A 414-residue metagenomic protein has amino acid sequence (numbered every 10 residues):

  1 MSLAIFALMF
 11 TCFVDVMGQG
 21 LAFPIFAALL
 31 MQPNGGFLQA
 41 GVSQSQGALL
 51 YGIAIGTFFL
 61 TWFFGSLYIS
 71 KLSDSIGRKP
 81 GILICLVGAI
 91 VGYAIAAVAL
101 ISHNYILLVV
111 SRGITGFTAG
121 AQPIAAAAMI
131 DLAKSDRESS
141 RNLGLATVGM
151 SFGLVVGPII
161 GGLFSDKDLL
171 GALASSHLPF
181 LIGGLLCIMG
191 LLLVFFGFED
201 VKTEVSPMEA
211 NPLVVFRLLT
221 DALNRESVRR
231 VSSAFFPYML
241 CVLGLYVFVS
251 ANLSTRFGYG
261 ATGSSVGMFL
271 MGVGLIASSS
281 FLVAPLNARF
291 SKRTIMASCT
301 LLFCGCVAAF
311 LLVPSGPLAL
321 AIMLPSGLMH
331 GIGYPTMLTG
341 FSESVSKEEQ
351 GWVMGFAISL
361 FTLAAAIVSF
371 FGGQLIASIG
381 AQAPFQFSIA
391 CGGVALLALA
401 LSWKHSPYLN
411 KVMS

Functional and structural regions predicted by a protein language model:
F13, G92, Y105-G120, L318-I332: Hydrophobic core of transmembrane alpha-helices in multi-pass small-molecule transporters, especially MFS/SLC-type
Y51-S70, F269-F281: Central cavity-lining transmembrane alpha-helices of secondary-active solute carriers, predominantly the Major
F63-L100: Conserved MFS/SLC helix-loop-helix module at the cytosolic interface between two early adjacent transmembrane helices
F64-G77, S278-S291, I376: Helix-to-loop junctions at the C-terminal end of transmembrane segments in multipass secondary transporters
V87-S102, L301-P314: C-terminal ends and interior cores of transmembrane alpha-helices in multi-pass membrane transporters/permeases
S111-G149: Cytoplasmic helix-loop-helix junction between adjacent transmembrane helices in 12-TM secondary transporters
E199-S233: Juxtamembrane intracellular "pre-TM" segments in multi-pass secondary transporters
R293-M337: C-terminal transmembrane helical hairpin of 12-TM major facilitator-type secondary transporters
